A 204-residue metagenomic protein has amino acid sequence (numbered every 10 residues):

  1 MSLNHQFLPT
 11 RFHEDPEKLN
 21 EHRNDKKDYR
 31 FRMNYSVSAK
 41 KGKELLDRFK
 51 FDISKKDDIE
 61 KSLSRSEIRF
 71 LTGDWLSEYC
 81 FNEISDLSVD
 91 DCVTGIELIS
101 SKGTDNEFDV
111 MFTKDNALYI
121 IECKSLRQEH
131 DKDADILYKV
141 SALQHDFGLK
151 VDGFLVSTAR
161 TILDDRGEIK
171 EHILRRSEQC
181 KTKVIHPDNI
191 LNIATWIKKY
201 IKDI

Functional and structural regions predicted by a protein language model:
M1-I204: Intrinsically disordered, low-complexity Ser/Thr/Pro/Gly-rich regulatory segments
